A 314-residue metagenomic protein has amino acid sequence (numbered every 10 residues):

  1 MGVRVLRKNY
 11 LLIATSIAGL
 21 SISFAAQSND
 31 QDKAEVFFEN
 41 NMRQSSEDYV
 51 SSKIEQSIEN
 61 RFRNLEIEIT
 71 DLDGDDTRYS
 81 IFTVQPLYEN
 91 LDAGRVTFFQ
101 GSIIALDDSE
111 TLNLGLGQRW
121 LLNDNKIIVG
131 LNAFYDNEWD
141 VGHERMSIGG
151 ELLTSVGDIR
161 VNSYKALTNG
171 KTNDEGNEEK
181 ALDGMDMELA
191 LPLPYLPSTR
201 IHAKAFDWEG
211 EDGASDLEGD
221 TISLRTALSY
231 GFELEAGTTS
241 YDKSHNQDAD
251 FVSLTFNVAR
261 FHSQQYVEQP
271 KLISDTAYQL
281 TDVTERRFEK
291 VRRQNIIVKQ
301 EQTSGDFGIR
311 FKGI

Functional and structural regions predicted by a protein language model:
V3-I13: Bacterial N-terminal signal peptides that target proteins for export
S23-A25: N-terminal signal peptide c-region/cleavage motif recognized by signal peptidases
S28-I58, L167-H202, W208-G213, A227-E235 (+1 more regions): Flexible, glycine-rich linker and terminal segments associated with outer-membrane beta-barrel/transport systems
E35-L122, K126-E138: Outer membrane beta-barrel translocator domains of Type V secretion systems
F62, Y88-F98, L122-L131, V156-V161 (+3 more regions): Repeated loop/turn-to-beta-strand initiation elements of outer-membrane beta-barrel proteins
R63, D75-I81, D107-L114, I127 (+4 more regions): Residues that define the transmembrane beta-barrel architecture of outer-membrane proteins
I69-D75, I103-D107, Q118-W120, Y135-W139 (+6 more regions): Transmembrane beta-strands of outer-membrane beta-barrel pores
I81-Q85, L114-Q118, A133, I148-T154 (+3 more regions): Residues on the lipid-exposed face of transmembrane beta-strands in outer-membrane beta-barrel proteins
